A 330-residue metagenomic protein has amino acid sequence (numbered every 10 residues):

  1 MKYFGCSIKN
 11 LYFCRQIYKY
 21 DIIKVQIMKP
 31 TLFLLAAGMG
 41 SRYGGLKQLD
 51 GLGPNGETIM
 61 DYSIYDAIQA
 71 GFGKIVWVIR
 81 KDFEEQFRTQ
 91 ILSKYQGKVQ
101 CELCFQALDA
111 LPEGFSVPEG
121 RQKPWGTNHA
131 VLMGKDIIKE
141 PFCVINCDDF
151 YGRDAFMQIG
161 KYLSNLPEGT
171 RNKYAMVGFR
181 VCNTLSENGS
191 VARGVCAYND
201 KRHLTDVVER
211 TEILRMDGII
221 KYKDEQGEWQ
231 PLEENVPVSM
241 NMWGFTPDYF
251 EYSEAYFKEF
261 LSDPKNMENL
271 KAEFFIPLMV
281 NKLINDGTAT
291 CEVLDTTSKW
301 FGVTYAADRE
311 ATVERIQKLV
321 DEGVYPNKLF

Functional and structural regions predicted by a protein language model:
Y3, Y12, Q16-K24: Short, positively charged and aromatic/hydrophobic N-terminal segments
Y20-T31, G40, P54-V144, Y151-G152 (+2 more regions): Conserved N-terminal catalytic core of the sugar/cofactor nucleotidyltransferase
L49, V195-Y198, V293: A structural signal for short hydrophobic beta-strand segments in well-ordered beta-sheet cores
R153-M242, P247: Conserved core of the sugar-phosphate nucleotidyltransferase
P237, E292-S298: Catalytic beta-strand/loop signature of glycosyltransferases that borders the donor
E254-T288: A C-terminal functional module that forms or caps the active site or interfaces directly with catalytic machinery
A311-F330: Terminal low-complexity segments of carbohydrate-biosynthetic enzymes
